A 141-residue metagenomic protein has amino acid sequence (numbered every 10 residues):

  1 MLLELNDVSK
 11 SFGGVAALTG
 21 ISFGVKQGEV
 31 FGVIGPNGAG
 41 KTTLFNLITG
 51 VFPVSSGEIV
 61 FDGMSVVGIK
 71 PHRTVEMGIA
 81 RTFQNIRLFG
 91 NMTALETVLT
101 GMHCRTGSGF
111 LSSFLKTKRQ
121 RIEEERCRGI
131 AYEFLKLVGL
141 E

Functional and structural regions predicted by a protein language model:
F31-P36: The feature captures the beta-strand-to-loop junction immediately N-terminal to the Walker
T42-T43: Conserved Walker
T49: Helix-to-loop junction immediately C-terminal to a conserved catalytic motif
G57-S65, E76-M77, L137: Conserved ABC transporter NBD signature motif
N85, M92-C104, F110-F114: Q-loop/switch helix immediately C-terminal to the Walker
F110-E141: Conserved ABC ATPase "signature" region
